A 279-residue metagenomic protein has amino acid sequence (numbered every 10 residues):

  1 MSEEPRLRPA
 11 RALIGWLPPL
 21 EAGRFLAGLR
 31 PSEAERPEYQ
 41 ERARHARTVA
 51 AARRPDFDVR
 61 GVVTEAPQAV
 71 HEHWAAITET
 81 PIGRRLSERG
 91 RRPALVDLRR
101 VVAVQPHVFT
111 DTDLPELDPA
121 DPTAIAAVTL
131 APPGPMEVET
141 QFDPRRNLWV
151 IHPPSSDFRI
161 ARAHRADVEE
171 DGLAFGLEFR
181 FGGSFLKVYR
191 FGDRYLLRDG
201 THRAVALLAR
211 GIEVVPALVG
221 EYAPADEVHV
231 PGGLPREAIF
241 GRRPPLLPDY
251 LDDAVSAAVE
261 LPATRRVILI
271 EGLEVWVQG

Functional and structural regions predicted by a protein language model:
M1-L173, A254-G279: An acidic, glycine-rich, mixed-charge low-complexity segment common to nucleic-acid enzymes
T140, K187, L208-A209: A general structural signal for short secondary-structure junctions and capping/turn motifs
A174-E178: Charged, flexible boundary elements
R180-F191: A short acidic-Thr-Gly-centered motif at the start of a beta-strand
R194-A209: A sequence-level detector for short glycine-anchored, His/Arg-bearing signature motifs that mark catalytic or binding
I212-V215: Short glycine-/polar-rich loops that comprise or flank the Walker A/P-loop and associated switch/sensor motifs
A217-T264: Accessory, usually C-terminal, subdomains that scaffold auxiliary metal cofactors
